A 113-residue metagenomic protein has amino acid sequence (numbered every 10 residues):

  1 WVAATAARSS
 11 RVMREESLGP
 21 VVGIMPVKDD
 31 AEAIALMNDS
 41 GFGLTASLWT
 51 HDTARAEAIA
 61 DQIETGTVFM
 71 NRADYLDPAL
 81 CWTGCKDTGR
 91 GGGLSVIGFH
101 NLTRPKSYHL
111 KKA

Functional and structural regions predicted by a protein language model:
W1-A113: Conserved C-terminal structural/oligomerization subdomain of aldehyde/semialdehyde dehydrogenase
